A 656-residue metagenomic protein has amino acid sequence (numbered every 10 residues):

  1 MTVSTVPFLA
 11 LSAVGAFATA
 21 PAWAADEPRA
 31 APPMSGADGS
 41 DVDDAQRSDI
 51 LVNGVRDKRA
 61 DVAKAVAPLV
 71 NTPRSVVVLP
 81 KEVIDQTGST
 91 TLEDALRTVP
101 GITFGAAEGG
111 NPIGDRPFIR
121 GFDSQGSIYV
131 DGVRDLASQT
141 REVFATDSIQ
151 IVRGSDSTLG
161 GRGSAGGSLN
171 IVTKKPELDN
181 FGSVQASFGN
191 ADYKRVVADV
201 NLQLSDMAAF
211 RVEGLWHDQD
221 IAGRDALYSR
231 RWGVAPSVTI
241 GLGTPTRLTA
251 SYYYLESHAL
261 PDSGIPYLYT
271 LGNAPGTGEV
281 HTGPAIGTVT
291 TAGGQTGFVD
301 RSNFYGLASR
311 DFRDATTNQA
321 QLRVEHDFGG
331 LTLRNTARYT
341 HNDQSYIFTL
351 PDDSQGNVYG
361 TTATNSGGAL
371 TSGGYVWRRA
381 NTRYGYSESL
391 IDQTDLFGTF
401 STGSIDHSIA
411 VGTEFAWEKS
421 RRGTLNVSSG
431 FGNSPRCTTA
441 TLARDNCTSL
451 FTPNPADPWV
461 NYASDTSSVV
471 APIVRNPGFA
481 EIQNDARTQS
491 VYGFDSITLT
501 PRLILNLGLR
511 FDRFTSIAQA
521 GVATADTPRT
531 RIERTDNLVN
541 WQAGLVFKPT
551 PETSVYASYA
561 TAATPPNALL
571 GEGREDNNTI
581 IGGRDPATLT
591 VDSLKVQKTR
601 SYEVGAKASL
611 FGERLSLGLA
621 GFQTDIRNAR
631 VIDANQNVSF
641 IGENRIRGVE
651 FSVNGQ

Functional and structural regions predicted by a protein language model:
M1-S89, E93-V99, G655: N-terminal Sec signal peptide and the immediately downstream disordered periplasmic leader that contains the TonB box
V76-K81, Q86, T98, E108-S155: Periplasmic plug
F144-D147, T158-P236, L242-R247, N318 (+1 more regions): Outer-membrane beta-barrel translocator/receptor signature
A186-D192, W216-D220, Y254-H258, F328-G330 (+8 more regions): Transmembrane beta-strands of outer-membrane beta-barrel pores
H217-A222, V234-G241, P245-E325, D343-S387 (+4 more regions): Acidic/polar loop-and-plug regions of large Gram-negative outer-membrane beta-barrel proteins
G241, S387, D406-E418, L425 (+1 more regions): Structural signature of Gram-negative outer-membrane beta-barrels, strongest in the C-terminal barrel of TonB-dependent
L322-T340, R379-Q519: Face-selective signature of the C-terminal outer-membrane beta-barrel domain
E325-D327, L331-R338, N342-F348, Y556 (+1 more regions): Membrane-embedded beta-barrel scaffold of Gram-negative outer-membrane proteins
